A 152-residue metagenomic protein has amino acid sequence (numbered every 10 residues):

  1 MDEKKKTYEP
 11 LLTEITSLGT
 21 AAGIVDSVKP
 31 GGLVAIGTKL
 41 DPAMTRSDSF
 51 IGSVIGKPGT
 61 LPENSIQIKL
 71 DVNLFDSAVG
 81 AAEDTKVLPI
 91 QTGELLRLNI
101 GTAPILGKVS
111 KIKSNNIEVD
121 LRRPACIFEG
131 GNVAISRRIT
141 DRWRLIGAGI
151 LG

Functional and structural regions predicted by a protein language model:
M1-G152: C-terminal effector/interaction modules appended to NTPase cores
